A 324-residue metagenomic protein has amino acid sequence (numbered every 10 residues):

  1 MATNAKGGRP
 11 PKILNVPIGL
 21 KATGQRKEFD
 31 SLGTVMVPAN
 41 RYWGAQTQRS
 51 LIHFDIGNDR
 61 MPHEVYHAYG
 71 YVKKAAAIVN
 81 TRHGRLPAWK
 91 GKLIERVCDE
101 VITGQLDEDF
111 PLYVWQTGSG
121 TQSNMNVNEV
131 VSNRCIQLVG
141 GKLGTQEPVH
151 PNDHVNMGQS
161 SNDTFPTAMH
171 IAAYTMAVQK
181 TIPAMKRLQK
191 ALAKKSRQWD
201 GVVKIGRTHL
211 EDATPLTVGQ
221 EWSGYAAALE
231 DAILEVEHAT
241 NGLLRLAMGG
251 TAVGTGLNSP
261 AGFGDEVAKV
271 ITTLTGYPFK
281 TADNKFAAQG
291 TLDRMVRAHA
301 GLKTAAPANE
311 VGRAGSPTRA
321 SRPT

Functional and structural regions predicted by a protein language model:
A2-T324: Conserved, well-structured ligand/cofactor-binding cores
